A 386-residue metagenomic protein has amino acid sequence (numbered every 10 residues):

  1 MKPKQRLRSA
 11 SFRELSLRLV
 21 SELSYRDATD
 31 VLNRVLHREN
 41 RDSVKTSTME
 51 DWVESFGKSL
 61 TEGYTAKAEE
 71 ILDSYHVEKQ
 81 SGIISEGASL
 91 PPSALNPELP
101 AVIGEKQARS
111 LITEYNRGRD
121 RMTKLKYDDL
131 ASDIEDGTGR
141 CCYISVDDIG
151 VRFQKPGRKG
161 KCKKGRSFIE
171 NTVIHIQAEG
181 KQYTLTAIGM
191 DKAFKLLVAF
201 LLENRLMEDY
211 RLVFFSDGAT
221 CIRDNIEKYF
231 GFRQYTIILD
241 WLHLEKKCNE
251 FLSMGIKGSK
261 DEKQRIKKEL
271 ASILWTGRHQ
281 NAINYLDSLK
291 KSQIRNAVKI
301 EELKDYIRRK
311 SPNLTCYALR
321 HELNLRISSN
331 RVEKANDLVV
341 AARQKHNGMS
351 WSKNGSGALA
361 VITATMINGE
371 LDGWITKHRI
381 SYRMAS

Functional and structural regions predicted by a protein language model:
M1-S386: Catalytic center-proximal scaffold of phosphoryl-transfer enzymes
